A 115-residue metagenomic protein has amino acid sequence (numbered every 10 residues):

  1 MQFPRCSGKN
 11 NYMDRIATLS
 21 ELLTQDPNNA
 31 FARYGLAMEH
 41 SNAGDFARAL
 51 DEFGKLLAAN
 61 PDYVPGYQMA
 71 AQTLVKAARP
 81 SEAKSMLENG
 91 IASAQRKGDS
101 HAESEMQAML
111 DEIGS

Functional and structural regions predicted by a protein language model:
E21-L22, K55-L56, G90: Canonical positions in the second alpha-helix
